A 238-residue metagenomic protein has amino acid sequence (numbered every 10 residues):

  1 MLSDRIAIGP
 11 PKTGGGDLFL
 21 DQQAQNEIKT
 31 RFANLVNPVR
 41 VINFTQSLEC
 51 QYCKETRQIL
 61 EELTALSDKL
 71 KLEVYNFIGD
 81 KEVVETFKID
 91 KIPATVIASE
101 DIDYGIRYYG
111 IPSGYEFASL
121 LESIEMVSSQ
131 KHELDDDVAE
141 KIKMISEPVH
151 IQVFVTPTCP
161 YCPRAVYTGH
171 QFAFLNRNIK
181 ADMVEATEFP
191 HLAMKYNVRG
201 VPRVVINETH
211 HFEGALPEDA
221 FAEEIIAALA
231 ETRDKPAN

Functional and structural regions predicted by a protein language model:
I6, G15-R40, A118-I145, D234-K235: N-terminal leader/targeting and pre-domain segments
A24, A33, E55-A65, K69 (+7 more regions): Acidic, two-metal ion nucleic-acid-processing modules in DNA metabolism proteins
T30-S67, I142-R177: Local sequence-structure signature of Cys/Sec-based thiol-disulfide redox active-site neighborhoods
P38, K81-S99, Y104-I106, K195-N207: Structural micro-motif
D68-D80, R177-A193: Thiol-based oxidoreductase modules, predominantly thioredoxin-like and allied folds used for disulfide exchange
I97-Q130, V205-N238: Non-catalytic, surface beta->alpha helical segment in thiol-disulfide oxidoreductase systems
V153, N176, V184, R199-H210: Positively charged, low-complexity, intrinsically disordered RNA-binding extensions
